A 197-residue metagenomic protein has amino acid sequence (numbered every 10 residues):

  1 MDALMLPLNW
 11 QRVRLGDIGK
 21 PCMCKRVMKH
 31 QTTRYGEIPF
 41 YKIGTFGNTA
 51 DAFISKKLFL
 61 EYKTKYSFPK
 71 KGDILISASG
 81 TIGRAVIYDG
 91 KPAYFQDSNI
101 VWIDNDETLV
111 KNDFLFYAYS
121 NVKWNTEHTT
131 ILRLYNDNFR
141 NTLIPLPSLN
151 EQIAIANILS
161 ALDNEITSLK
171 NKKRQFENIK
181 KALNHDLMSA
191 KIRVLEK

Functional and structural regions predicted by a protein language model:
M1-K25, L146-L149, K172: Non-catalytic DNA-recognition/assembly elements of restriction-modification systems
A3-L4, I144-K197: A structural feature that tracks compact, well-ordered secondary-structure segments with a strong bias toward
R14-P21, G90-A93, S98-L146: Basic, amphipathic alpha-helical recognition segments used for DNA target recognition
G16-H30, G44-K71: Sequence-specific dsDNA recognition surfaces
M28, G47-L58, I74-Q96, T108 (+2 more regions): Short, ligand-facing micro-motifs at secondary-structure edges
Y35-E37, N136: Short acidic/glycine-enriched loop/turn segments that link adjacent beta-strands
Y41: ATP-grasp fold ATP-binding core
